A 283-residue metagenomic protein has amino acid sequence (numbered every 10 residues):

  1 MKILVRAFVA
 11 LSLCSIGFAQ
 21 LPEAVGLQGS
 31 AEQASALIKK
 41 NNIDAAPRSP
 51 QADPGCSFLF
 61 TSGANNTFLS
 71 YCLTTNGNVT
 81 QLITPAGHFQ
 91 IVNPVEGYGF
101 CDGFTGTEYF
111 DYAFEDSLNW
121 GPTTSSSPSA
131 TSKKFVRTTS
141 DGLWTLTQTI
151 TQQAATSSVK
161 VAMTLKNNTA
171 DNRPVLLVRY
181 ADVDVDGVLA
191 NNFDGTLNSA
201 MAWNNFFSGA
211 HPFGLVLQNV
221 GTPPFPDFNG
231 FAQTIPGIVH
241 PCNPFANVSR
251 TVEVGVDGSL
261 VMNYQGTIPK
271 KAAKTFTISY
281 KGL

Functional and structural regions predicted by a protein language model:
K2-A10: Sec-dependent signal peptide recognition, specifically the positively charged N-region followed immediately by
S15-A19: Sec/Tat signal peptide C-region and signal peptidase I cleavage site
L21-T67, T74-H88, V92-P94, S117-H240 (+1 more regions): Polysaccharide-binding surfaces and accessory modules of carbohydrate-active proteins
G99-T105, Y109: N-terminal carbohydrate-binding/catalytic regions of secreted carbohydrate-active enzymes
D102, A113, F135-R137, S259-G266: Extracellular low-complexity, O-glycosylation-prone Ser/Thr/Pro/Gly-rich "stalks" and linkers flanking catalytic
P244-K270: Extracellular adhesion/glycan-binding regions together with long Ser/Thr- and acidic-residue-rich low-complexity tracts
G266-G282: Short Pro-Gly-centered flexible turn/kink motifs
